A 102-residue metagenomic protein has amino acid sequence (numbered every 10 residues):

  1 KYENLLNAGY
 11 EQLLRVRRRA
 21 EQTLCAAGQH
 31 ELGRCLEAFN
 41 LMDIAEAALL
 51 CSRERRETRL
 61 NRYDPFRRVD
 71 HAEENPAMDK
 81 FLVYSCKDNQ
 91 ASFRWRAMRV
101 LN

Functional and structural regions predicted by a protein language model:
K1-N102: Glycine- and aromatic-enriched mobile tails/lids
